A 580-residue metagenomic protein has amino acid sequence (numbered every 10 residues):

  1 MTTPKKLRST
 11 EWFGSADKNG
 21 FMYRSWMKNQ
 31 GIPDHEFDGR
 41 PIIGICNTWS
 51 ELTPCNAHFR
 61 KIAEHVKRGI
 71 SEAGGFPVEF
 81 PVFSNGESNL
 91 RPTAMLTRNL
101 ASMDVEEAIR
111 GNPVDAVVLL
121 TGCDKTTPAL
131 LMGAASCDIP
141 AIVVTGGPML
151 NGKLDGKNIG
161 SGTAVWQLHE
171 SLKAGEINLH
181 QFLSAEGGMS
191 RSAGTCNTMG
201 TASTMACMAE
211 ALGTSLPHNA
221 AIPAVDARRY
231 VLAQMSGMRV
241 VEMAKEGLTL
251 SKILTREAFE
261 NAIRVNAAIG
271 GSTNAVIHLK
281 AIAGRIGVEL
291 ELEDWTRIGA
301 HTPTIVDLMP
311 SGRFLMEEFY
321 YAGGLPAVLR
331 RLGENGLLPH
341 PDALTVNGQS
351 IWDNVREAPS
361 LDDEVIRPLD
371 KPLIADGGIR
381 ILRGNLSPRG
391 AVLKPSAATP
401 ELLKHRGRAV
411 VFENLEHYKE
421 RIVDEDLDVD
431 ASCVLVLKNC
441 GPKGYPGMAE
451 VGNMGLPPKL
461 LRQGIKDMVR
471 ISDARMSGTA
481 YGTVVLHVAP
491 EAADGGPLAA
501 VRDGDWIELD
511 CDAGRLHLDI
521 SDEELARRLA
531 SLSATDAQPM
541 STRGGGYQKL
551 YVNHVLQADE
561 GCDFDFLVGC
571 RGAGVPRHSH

Functional and structural regions predicted by a protein language model:
T2-E51, C55-A57, I62-V82, S88 (+4 more regions): Catalytic or ion-coupling anion/metal-binding cores of large enzyme and transporter domains
T53-A57, N89-T97, V117, G122: Short coil/turn segments at secondary-structure boundaries
E79-N112: N-terminal small/polar loop signature for handling phosphorylated ligands or for N-terminal nucleophile
R110-L130, A141-T145: A short, small-residue-rich loop immediately preceding and capping a beta-strand
